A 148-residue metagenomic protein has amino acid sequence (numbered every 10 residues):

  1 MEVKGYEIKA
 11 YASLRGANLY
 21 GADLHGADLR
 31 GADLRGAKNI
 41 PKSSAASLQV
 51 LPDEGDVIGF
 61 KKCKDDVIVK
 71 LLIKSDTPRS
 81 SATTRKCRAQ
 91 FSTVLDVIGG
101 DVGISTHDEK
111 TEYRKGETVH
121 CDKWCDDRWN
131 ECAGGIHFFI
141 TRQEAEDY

Functional and structural regions predicted by a protein language model:
M1-Y148: Intrinsic low-complexity/IDR segments
